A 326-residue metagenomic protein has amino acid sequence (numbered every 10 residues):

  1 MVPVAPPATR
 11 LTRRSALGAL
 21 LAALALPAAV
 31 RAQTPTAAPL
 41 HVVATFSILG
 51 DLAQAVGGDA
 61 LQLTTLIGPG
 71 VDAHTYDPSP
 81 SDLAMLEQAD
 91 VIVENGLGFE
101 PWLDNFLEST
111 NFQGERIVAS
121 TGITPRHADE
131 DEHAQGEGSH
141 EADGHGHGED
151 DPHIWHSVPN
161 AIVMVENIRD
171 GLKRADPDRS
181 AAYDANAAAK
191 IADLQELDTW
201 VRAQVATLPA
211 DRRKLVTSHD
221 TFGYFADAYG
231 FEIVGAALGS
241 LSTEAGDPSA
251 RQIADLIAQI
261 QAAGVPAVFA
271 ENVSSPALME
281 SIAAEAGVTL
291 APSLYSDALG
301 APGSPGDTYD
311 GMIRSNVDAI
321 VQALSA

Functional and structural regions predicted by a protein language model:
M1-A28: N-terminal secretory signal peptides
V2-V4, R10, A32-A326: Extracytoplasmic metal-acquisition and chelation regions
